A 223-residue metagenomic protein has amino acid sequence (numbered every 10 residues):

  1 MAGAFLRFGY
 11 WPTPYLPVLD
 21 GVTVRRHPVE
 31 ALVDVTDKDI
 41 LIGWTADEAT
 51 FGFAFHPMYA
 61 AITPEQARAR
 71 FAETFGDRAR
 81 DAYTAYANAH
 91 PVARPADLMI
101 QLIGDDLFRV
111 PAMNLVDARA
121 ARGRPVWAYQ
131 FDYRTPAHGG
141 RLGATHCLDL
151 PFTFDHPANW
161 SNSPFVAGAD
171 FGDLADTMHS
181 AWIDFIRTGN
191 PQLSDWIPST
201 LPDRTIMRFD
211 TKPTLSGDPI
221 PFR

Functional and structural regions predicted by a protein language model:
M1-A67, L98-D117, A121: Substrate-access "cap/lid" subdomains that shape and gate the entrance to catalytic or ligand-binding pockets
P17, D39, P57-M58, G76 (+3 more regions): Proline-rich low-complexity regions
P17-G21, R25-R26, F53, N88 (+4 more regions): Generic structural "secondary-structure junction" signal
H27-P28, T63, R94, D184 (+1 more regions): Short, solvent-exposed coil/turn linker segments
V35-A82, L148-P151, A169, D173 (+2 more regions): C-terminal, loop-rich substrate-recognition/catalytic regions characterized by aromatic stacking residues
T74, Y86-A89, P157, G189: Alpha-helix boundary/capping residues
G76-R122, V126-Y133: Alpha/beta-hydrolase fold catalytic core
R109-R223: Mobile gating loops/cap/lid regions near enzyme active sites that modulate substrate access
